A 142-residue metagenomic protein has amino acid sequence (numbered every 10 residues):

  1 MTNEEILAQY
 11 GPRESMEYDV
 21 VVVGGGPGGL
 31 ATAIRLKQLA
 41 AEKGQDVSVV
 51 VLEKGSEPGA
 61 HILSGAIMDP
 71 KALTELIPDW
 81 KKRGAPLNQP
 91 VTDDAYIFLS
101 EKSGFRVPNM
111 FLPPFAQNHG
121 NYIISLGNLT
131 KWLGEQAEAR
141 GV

Functional and structural regions predicted by a protein language model:
M1-V21, R35-V50, F98, N118 (+1 more regions): Extreme N-terminal leader/targeting segments of oxidoreductases
G25-P27, K54, L126: Glycine-rich Rossmann-fold phosphate-binding loop(s) that bind the pyrophosphate of adenine dinucleotide cofactors
G28, T32: Hydrophobic/small residue at the entry helix of a nucleotide-binding pocket
D46, V50-S103: N-terminal FAD cofactor-binding segment of flavoenzymes
M110-A116: Gly-rich Lys/Arg/Thr-decorated short loops/hinges at beta-loop-alpha junctions or inter-strand turns that position
A116-A139: Short beta-strand to alpha-helix junction loop
